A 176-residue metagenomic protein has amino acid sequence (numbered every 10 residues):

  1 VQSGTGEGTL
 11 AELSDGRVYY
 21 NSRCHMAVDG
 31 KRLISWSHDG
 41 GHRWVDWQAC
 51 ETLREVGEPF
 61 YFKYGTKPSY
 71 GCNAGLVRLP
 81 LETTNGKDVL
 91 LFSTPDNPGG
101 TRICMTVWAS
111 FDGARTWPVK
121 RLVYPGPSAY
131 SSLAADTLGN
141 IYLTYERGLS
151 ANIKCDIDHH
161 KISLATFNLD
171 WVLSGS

Functional and structural regions predicted by a protein language model:
V1-S176: Asp-box/BNR beta-propeller blade signature and adjacent active/binding-site loops in extracellular glycan-interacting
